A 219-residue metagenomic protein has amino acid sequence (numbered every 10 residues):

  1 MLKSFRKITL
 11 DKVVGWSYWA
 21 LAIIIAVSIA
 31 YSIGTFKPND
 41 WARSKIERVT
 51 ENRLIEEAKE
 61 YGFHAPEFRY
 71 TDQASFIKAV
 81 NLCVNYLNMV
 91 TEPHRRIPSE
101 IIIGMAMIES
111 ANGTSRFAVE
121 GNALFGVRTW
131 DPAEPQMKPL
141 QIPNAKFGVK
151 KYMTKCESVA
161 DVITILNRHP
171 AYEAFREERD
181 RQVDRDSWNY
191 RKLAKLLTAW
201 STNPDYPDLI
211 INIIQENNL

Functional and structural regions predicted by a protein language model:
L2-I103, N112-L219: Catalytic cores of secreted/periplasmic lytic hydrolases that degrade extracellular macromolecules
E109: Pyridoxal 5′-phosphate
